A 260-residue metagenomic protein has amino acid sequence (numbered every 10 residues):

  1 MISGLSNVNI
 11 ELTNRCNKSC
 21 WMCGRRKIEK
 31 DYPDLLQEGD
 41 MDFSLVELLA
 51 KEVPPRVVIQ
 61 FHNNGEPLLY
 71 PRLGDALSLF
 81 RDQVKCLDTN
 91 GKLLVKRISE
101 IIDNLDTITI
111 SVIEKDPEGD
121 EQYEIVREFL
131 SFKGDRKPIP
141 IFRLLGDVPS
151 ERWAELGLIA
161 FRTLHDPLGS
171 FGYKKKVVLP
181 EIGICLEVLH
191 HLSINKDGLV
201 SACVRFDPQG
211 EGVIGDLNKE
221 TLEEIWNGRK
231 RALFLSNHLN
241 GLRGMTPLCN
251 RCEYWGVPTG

Functional and structural regions predicted by a protein language model:
M1-Q37, K51, V204, T221-G260: N-terminal pre-core extensions flanking Radical SAM catalytic domains
M1-T107: Conserved alpha-helical substructure of the radical SAM core
H62, S111, F206: Conserved residues at the C-terminal ends of beta-strands
N63, E187-L189, T221: A conserved catalytic-core signature of glycosyltransferases
Y70-G183, E187: Conserved AdoMet/S-adenosylmethionine-binding subsite of the radical SAM
F132-K176, R205-G256: C-terminal accessory region of radical SAM enzymes
I194-N195: Short, acidic, Ser/Thr-enriched surface-loop or helix-capping motifs
